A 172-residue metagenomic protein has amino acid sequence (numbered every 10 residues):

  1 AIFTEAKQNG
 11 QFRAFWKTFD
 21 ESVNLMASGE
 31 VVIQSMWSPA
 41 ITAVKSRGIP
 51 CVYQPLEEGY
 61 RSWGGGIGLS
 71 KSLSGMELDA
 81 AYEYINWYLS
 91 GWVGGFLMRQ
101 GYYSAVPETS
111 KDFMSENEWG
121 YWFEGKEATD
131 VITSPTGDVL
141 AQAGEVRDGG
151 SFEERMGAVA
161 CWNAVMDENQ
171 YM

Functional and structural regions predicted by a protein language model:
A1-Q54: Ligand-binding pocket segment of bilobal, Venus flytrap-like solute-binding proteins
K7-Q11, A27, V31, N86-G94 (+2 more regions): Sec-exported extracytoplasmic/periplasmic mature domains
K17-D20, S35, G75-D79, G149-M156: Soluble non-cytosolic domains of exported or imported proteins
S38-T42, E58-R61, G91-W92: Solvent-exposed loop/turn segments at secondary-structure junctions within structured extracellular/periplasmic domains
I49-R61, S72: Short beta-strand->loop
G65-I67: Short amphipathic alpha-helical segments
S70-Q142: Mature extracytoplasmic/periplasmic domains
T133-M172: Conserved C-terminal helix/tail region of periplasmic/extracytoplasmic solute-binding proteins
